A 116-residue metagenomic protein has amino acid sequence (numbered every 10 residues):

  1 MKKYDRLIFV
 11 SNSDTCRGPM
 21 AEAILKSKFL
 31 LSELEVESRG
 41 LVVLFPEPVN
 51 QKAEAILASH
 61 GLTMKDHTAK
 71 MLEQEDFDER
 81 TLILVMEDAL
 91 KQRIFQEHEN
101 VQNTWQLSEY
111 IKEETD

Functional and structural regions predicted by a protein language model:
M1-E79: Conserved active-site segments centered on acidic
K2, Q92-D116: Phosphate-binding/catalytic loops
S13, T68, A89-L90, Y110-I111: Short, flexible active-site-adjacent loop segments at beta-strand->alpha-helix junctions, enriched in small/polar
E73, K91-Q92: Short, well-ordered alpha-helical microsegments
V85-M86: Short beta-strand scaffold positions
